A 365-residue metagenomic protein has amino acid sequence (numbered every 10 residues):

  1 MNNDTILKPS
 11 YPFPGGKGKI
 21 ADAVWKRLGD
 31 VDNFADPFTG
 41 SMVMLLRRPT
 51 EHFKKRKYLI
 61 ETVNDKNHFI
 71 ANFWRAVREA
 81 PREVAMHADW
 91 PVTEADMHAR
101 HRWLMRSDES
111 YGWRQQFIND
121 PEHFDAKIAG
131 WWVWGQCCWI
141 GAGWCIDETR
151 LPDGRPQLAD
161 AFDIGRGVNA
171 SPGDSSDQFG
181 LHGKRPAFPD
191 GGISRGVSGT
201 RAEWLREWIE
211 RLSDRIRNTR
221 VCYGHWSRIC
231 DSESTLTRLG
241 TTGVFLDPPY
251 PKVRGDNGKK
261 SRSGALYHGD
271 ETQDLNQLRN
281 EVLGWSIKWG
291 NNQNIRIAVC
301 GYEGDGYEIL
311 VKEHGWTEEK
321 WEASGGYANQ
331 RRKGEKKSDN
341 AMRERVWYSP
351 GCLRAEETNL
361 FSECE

Functional and structural regions predicted by a protein language model:
M1-F38, M42-M44, T50-E51: S-adenosyl-L-methionine
N2-A21, E83-F245, P249-S263, N292: SAM-dependent nucleic-acid methyltransferase catalytic core
R48-F53, R78: Active-site catalytic pocket residues across diverse enzymes, especially alpha/beta-hydrolases
L59-T62: Short beta-strand element of Class I
N67: Conserved SAM/SAH-binding beta-strand->alpha-helix loop
A71: Short alpha-helix immediately C-terminal to the canonical SAM-binding loop
W74: Conserved SAM-binding loop
P251, N257-E365: Long, positively charged, glycine-interspersed low-complexity recognition regions
